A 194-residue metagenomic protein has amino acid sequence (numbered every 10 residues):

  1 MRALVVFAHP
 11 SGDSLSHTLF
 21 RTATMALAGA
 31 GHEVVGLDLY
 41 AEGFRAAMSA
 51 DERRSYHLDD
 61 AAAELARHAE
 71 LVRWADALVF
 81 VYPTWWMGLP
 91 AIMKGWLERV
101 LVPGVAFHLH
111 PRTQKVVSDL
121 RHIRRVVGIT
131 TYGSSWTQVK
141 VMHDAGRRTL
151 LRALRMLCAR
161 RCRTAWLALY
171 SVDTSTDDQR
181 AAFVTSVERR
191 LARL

Functional and structural regions predicted by a protein language model:
M1-V105, A182-L194: N-terminal beta1-alpha1-beta2 submodule of the flavodoxin-like/Rossmannoid cofactor-binding fold
P10-D13, T84, G133-T137, S171-T174: Short histidine/acidic/glycine/proline-rich micro-motifs that form metal- and phosphate-coordinating active-site loops
L39, T131, L169-S171: Active-site donor-binding loop signature of nucleotide-sugar glycosyltransferases
G43-D51, V127-T131, W166: Short, basic/glycine-rich phosphate-binding loops at helix/coil junctions that contact nucleotide phosphates
A75, V81, R121-H122, M156-C162: A structural motif corresponding to the C-terminal end of an alpha-helix and its immediate exit/capping segment
P103-H108, R160-T164: Short, structured loop/turn "capping" segments at alpha-beta junctions
H108-M156: Short, glycine-/small-residue-rich phosphate/pyrophosphate-handling segment
T137-V141, A145-L194: Glycine-rich phosphate/pyrophosphate-binding loop and the adjoining helix
